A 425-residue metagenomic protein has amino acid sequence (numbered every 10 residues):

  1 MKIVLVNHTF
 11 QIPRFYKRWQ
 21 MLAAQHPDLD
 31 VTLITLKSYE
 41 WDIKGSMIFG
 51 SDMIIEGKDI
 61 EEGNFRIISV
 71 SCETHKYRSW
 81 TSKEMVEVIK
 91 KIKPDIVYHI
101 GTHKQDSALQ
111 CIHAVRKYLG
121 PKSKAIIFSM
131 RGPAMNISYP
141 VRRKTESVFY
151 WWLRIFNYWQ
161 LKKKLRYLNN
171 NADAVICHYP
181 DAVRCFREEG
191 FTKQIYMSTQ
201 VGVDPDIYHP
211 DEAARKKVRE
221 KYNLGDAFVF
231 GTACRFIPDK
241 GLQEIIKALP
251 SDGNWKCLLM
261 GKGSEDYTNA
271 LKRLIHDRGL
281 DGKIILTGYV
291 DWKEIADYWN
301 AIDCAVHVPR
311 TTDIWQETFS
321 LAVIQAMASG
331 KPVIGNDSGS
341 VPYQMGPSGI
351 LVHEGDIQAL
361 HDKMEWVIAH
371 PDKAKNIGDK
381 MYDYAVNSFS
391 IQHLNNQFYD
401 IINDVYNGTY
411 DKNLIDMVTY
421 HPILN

Functional and structural regions predicted by a protein language model:
M1-M53, P250, Y420-N425: N-terminal subdomain of nucleotide-sugar transferases
V4, I176, L224-K240, I246-D252 (+1 more regions): Conserved donor-binding/catalytic core segment of Leloir-type glycosyltransferases
L36-E40, V203, A233, K256-K272: Glycosyltransferase donor-sugar binding loop
R154-A214, L224, G231, L286: Donor nucleotide-sugar binding/catalytic pocket of nucleotide-sugar-dependent glycosyltransferases
N269-K293: Nucleotide-activated donor-binding/catalytic signature segment of Leloir-type glycosyltransferases, i.e., the conserved
H307-V323, P342-Y343: Nucleotide-sugar-dependent
V323-G335: Short hydrophobic beta-strand element within catalytic cores of glycosyltransferases and related nucleotide-activated
G335, P347-I357, W366-D372: Conserved acidic donor-binding segment of nucleotide-sugar-dependent glycosyltransferases
